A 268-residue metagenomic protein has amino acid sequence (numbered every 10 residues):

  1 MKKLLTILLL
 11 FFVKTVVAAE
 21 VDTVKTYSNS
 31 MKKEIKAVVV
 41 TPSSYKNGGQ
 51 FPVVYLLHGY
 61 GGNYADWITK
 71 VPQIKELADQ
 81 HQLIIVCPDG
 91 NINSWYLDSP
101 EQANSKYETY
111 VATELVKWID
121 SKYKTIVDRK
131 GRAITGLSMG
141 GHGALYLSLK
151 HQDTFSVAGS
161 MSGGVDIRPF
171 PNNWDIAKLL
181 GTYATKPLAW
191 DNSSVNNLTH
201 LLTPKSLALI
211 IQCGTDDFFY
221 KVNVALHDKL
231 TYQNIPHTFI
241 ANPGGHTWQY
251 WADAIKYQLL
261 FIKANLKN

Functional and structural regions predicted by a protein language model:
L4-V13: Sec-dependent N-terminal signal peptides
K14-A18: Sec/Tat signal peptide C-region and signal peptidase I cleavage site
A19-N268: Non-catalytic cap/lid and distal C-terminal segments of serine-dependent acyl enzymes
